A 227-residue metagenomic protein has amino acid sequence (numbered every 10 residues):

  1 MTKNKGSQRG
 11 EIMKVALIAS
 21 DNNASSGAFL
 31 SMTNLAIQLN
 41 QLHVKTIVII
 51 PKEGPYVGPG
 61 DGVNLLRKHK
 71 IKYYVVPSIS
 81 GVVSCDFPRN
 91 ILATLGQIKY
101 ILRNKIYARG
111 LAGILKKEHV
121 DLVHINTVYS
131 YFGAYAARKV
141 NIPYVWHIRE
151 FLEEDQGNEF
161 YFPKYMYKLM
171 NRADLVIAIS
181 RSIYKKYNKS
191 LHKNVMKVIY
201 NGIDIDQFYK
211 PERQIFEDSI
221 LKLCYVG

Functional and structural regions predicted by a protein language model:
V15-A16, A134-E154, I177: Active-site proximal beta-strand in glycosyltransferases
V15-I18, F216-G227: Conserved donor-binding/catalytic core segment of Leloir-type glycosyltransferases
A19-S25, Q38-I98, I183: N-terminal strand-loop element at the rim of the active site of nucleotide-sugar-dependent glycosyltransferases
Y56, N104, A108, L122-V140: An aromatic- and histidine-rich active-site surface loop
I106-Y107, F132, P143, E150-R172 (+1 more regions): Nucleotide-sugar donor phosphate/pyrophosphate-binding loop at the beta->alpha transition of glycosyltransferases
I114-V120: Glycine-rich phosphate-binding loop signature in dinucleotide/nucleotide-binding domains
V123, R172-R181: A short beta-strand/loop micro-motif in the catalytic core of glycosyltransferases that engages the nucleotide-sugar
S182, G202: Carbohydrate-associated surface elements
